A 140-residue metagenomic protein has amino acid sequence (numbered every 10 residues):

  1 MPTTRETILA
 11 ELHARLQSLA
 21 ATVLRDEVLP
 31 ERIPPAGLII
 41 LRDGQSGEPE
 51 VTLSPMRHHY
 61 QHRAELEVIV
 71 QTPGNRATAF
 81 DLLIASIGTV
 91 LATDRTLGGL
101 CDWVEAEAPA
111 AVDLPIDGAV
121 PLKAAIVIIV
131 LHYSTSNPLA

Functional and structural regions predicted by a protein language model:
M1-I33, G44-A140: Charged, amphipathic alpha-helical segments and their flanking helix caps
A36-I40: A short glycine-rich, His/Asp/Glu-containing loop-to-beta-strand
